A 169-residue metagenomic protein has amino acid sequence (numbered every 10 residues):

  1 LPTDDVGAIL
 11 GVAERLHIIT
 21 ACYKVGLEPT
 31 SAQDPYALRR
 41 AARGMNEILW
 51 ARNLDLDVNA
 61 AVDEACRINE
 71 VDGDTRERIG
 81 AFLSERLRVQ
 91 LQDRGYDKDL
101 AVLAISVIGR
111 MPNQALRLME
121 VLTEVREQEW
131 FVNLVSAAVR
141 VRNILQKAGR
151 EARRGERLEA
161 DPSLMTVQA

Functional and structural regions predicted by a protein language model:
L1-A169: Amphipathic alpha-helical "coupling" segments that flank catalytic cores
